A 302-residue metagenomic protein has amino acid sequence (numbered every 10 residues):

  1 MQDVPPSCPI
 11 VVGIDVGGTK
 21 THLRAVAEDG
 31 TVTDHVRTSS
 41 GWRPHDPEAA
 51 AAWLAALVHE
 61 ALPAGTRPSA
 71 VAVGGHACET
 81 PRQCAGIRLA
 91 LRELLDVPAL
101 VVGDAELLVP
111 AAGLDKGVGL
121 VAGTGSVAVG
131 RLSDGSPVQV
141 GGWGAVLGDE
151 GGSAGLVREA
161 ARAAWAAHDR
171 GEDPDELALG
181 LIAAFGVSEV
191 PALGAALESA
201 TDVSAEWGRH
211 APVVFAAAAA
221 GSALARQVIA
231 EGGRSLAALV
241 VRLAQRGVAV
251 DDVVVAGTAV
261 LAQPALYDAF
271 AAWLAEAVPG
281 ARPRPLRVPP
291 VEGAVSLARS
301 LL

Functional and structural regions predicted by a protein language model:
M1-P68, A90, L95, A111-V118 (+1 more regions): ATP-binding/phosphotransfer module of carbohydrate and carboxylate kinases, centering on a glycine-rich
S40-P44, H76-C78, L107: Short active-site-proximal "capping" loops at secondary-structure junctions
A52, G74-E79: Alpha-helical substrate-recognition element adjacent to the catalytic core
P68-G74: Glycine- and acidic-rich phosphate- and metal-coordinating loops
G74, V102, V254-A256: Solvent-exposed beta-strand sheet faces enriched in polar/charged residues
C78-P174: Phosphate-binding/catalytic loop of phosphoryl-transfer enzymes
